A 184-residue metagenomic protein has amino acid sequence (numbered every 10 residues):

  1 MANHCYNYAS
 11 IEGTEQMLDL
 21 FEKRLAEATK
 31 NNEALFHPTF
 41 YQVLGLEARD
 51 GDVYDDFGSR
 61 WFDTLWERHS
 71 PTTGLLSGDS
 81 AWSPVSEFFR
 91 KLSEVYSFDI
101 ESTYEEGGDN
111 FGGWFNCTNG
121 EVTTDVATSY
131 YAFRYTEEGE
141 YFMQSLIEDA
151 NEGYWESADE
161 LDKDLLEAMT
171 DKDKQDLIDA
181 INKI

Functional and structural regions predicted by a protein language model:
M1-I184: Long, contiguous binding/interaction regions
